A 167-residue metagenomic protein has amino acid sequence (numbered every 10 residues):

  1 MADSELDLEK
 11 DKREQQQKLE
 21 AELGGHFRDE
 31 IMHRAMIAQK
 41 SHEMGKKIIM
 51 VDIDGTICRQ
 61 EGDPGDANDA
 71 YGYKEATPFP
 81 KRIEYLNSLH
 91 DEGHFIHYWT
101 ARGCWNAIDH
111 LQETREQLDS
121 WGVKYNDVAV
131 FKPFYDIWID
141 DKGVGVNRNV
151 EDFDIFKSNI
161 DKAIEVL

Functional and structural regions predicted by a protein language model:
M1-A2, M44: Initiator methionine at the very start of the polypeptide chain
D3-M32: Charge- and polar-rich, low-complexity intrinsically disordered segments of small proteins and propeptides that act as
F27-L167: Catalytic phosphate/metal-binding cores of nucleic-acid and nucleotide-processing enzymes, i.e., regions that mediate
